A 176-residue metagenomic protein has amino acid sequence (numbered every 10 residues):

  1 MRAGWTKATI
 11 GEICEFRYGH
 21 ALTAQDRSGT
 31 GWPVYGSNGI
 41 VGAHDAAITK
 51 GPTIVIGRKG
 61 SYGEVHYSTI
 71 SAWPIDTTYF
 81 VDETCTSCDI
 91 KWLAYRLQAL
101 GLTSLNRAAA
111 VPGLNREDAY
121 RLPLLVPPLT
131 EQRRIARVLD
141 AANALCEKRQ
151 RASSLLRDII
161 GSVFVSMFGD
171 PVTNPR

Functional and structural regions predicted by a protein language model:
M1-G36, R121-R137, A144-R176: Non-catalytic DNA-recognition/assembly elements of restriction-modification systems
G4, K91, L105-A108, Q150: Non-catalytic, surface-exposed connector residues within folded enzymatic/regulatory domains
A24-R27, L105-A109: A short, aromatic/hydrophobic, helix- or strand-capping loop or linear motif that either lines the entrance/gate
G36-Q98, R107-A110, N115-A119: A short beta-sheet element
A99, A141: Active-site catalytic microenvironments for nucleophilic, acid-base chemistry
